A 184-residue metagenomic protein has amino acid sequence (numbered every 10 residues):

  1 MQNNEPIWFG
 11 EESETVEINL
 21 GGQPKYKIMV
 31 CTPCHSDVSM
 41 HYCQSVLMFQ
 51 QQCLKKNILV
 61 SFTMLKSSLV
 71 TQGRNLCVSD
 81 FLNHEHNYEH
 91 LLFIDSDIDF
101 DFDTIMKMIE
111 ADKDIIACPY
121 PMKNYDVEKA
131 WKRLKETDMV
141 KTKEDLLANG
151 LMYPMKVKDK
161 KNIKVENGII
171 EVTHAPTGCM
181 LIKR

Functional and structural regions predicted by a protein language model:
M1-S68, Q72: N-proximal low-complexity "stem/linker" segments adjacent to membrane-targeting elements
Y26-I28, Y88-E89, K113: Local beta-strand N-terminus motif with an aromatic residue
H35-D37, L65, I98, I105 (+1 more regions): Residue-level marker for beta-strand->alpha-helix junctions and adjacent short loops that shape enzyme
Q51-K55, N83-H86, E110: Secondary-structure boundary motif
N75-H90: Active-site nucleotide-sugar/metal-binding loop of Leloir-type enzymes
V78, D101-R184: Conserved catalytic core of nucleotide-sugar-dependent glycosyltransferases
H86-D101: Short beta-strand-to-loop acidic/aromatic patch adjacent to the donor-nucleotide binding site
